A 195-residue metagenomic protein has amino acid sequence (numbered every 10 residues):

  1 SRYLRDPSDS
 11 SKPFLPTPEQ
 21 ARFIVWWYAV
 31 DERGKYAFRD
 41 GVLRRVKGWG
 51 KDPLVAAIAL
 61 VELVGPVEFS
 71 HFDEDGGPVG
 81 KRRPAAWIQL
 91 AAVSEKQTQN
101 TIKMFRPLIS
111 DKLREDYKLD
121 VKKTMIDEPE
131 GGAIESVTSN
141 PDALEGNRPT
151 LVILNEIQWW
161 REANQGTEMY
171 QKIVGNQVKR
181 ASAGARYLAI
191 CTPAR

Functional and structural regions predicted by a protein language model:
S1-R195: Phosphate/NTP-binding elements of NTP-utilizing enzymes
